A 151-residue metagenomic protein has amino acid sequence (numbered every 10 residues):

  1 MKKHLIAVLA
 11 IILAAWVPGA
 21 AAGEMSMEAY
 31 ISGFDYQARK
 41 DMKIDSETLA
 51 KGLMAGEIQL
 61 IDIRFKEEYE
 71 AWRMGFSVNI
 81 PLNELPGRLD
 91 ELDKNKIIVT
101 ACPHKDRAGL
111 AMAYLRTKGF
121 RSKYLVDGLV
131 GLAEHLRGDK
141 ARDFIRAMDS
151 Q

Functional and structural regions predicted by a protein language model:
M1-K3, A10-I11: N-terminal hydrophobic targeting segments
K2-H4, G19-E47, E70-I97, D106-Q151: Rhodanese-like catalytic fold shared by cysteine-dependent sulfurtransferases and DSP/PTP-type phosphatases
V8-W16: Bacterial N-terminal signal peptides
A15, K51-G52: Short boundary motifs at domain starts and secondary-structure transition points
L49, E57-R64, I80: Short hydrophobic beta-strand that contains or immediately precedes a catalytic carboxylate
T100-C102: Short, surface-exposed ligand- or partner-binding patches at beta-edge/loop junctions that are enriched in aromatics
